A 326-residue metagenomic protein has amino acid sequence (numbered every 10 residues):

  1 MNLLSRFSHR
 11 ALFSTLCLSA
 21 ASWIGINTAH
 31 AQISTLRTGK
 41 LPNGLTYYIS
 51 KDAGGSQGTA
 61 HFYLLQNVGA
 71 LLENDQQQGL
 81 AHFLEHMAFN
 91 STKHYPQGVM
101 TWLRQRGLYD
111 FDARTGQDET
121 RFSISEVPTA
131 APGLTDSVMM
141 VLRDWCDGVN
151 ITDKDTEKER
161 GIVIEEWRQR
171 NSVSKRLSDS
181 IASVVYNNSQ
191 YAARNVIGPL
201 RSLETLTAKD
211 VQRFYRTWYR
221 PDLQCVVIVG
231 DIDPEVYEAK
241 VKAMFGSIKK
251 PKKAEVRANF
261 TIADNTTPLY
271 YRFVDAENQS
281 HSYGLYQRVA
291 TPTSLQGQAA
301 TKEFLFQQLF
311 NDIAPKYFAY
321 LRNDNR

Functional and structural regions predicted by a protein language model:
M1-H9: N-terminal secretory signal peptides that target proteins for export/translocation
S14-G25: Bacterial N-terminal signal peptides
A29-A31: Boundary at the C-terminal end of the N-terminal hydrophobic targeting segment
A60-P128, R176, A193-P199, D312-R326: M16/MPP (pitrilysin/insulinase) zinc-metallopeptidase core fold and M16-derived inactive scaffolds
N90-T92, F111, V138-V141, W145 (+5 more regions): Scaffold signal of the M16-like zinc-metallopeptidase fold and its non-catalytic homologs
S91, I124-E159: M16/insulysin-pitrilysin zinc metalloprotease superfamily fold
M100-T101, V149-R168, D233, K252-T266 (+1 more regions): Acidic/histidine-enriched alpha-helical segments
C225-Y283: An aromatic/glycine/proline-enriched structural segment found at the starts of mature extracellular/organellar domains
